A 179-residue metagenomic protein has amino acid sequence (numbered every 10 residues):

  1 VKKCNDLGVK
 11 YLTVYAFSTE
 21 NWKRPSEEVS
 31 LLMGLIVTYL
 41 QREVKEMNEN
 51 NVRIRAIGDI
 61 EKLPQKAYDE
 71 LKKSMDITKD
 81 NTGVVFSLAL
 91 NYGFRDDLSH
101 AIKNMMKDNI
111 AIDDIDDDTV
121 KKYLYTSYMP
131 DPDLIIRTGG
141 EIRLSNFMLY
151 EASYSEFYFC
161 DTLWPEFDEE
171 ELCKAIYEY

Functional and structural regions predicted by a protein language model:
V1-E178: Flexible, compositionally biased loop and terminal segments
